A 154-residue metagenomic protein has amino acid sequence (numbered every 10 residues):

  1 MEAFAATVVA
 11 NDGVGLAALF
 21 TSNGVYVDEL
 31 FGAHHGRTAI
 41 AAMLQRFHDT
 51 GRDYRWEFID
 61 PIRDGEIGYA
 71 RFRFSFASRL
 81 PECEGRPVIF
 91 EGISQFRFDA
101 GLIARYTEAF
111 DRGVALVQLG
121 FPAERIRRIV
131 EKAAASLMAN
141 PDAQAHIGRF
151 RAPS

Functional and structural regions predicted by a protein language model:
M1-L19: Short acidic-aromatic low-complexity motifs
A3-F4, G24, Y69, Q95: Generic alpha-helical hydrophobic packing signal
A6, L30, R105: Short, flexible active-site loop motifs that bind/organize anionic cofactors or intermediates
G13-I67: A solvent-exposed, acidic/Ser-Thr-rich amphipathic alpha-helical stretch
H48-S154: A beta-strand edge to alpha-helix "cap/lid" segment located at domain peripheries
